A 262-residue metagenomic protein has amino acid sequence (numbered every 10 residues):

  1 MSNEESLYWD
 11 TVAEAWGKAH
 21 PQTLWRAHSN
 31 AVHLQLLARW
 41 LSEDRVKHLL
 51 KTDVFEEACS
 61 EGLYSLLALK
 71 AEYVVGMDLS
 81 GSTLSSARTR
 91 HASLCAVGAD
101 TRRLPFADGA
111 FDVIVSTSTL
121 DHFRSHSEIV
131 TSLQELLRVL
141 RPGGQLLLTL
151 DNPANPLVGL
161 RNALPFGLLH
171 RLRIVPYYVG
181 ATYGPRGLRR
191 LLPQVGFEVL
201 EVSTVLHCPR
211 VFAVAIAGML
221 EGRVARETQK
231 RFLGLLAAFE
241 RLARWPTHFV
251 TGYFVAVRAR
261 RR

Functional and structural regions predicted by a protein language model:
M1-K47: Conserved class I S-adenosyl-L-methionine
R26-H28, H170-G187: Acceptor-substrate binding/catalytic loop of class I
L50-R103: Class I SAM-dependent methyltransferase SAM/SAH-binding core
V115: A conserved beta-strand element that flanks and buttresses the S-adenosyl-L-methionine
S118-H122: Short catalytic micro-motifs in class I SAM-dependent methyltransferases
V130-P142: A short glycine-rich, Lys/Arg-flanked "PGG" loop and its adjoining helix->strand segment in the class I
L146-L169: Conserved class I S-adenosyl-L-methionine
R190, E201-R262: A C-terminal cap/extension of S-adenosyl-L-methionine-dependent methyltransferases that defines the acceptor-substrate
